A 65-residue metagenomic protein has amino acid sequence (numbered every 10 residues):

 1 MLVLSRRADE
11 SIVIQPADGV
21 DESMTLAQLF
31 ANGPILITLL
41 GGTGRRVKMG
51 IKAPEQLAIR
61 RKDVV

Functional and structural regions predicted by a protein language model:
M1-V65: Compact, glycine-rich, soluble single-domain proteins
